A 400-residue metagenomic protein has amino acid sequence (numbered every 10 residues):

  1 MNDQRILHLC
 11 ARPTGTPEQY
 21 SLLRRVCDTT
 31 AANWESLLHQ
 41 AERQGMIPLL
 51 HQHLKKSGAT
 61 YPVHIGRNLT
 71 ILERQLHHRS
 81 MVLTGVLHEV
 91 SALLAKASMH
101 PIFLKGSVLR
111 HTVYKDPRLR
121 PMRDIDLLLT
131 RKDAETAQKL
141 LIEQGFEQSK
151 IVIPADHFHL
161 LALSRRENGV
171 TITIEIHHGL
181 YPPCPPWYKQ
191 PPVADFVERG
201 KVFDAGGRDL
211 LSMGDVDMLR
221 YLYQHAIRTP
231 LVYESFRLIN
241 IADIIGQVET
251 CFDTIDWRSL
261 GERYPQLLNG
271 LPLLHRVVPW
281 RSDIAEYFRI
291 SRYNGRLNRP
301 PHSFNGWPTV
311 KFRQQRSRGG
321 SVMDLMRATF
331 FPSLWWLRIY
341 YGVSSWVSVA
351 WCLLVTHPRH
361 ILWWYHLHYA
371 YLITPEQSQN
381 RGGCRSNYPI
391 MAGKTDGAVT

Functional and structural regions predicted by a protein language model:
M1-R123, L129-T400: Conserved NTP-donor binding/palm subdomain of two-metal-ion nucleotidyltransferases/polymerases, i.e., the charged
